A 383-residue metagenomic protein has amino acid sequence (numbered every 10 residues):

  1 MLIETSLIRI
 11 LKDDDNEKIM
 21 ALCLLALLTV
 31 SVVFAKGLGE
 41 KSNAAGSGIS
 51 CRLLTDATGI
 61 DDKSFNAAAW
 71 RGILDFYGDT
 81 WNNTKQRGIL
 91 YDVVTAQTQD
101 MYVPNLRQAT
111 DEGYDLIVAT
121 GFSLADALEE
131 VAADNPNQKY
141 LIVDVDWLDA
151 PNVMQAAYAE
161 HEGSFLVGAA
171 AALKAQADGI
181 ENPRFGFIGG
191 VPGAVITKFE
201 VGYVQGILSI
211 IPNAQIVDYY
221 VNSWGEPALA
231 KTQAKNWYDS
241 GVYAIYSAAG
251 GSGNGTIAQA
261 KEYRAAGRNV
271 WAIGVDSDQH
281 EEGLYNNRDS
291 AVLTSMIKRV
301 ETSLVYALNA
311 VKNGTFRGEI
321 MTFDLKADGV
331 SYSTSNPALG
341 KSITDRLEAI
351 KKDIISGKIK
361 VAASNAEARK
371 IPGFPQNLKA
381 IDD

Functional and structural regions predicted by a protein language model:
M1-I49, L378-D383: Short, low-complexity disordered leader/linker segments with a strong preference for bacterial N-terminal type II
K36-D383: A residue-level marker of the well-folded mature domains of exported/periplasmic proteins
